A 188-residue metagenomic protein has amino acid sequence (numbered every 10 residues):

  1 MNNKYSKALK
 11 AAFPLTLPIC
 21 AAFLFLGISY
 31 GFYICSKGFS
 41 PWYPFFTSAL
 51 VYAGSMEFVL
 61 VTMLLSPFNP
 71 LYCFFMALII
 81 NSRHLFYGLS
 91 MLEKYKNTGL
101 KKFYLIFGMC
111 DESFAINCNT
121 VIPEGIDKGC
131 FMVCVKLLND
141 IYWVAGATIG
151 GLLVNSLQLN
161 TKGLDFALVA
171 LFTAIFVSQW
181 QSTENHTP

Functional and structural regions predicted by a protein language model:
M1-V51, T62-L71, F75, Q158: Helix-loop-helix hairpins and the membrane-proximal interhelical loops of multi-pass alpha-helical transport proteins
F25, T148, G163-F176: Hydrophobic alpha-helical segments embedded in the membrane of multi-pass proteins
I28-F32, L89, G151, L171 (+1 more regions): Transmembrane alpha-helix boundary and packing residues in multipass membrane permease domains and related
C35-S36, L65, E93-K94, G151 (+2 more regions): Transmembrane helix-loop junction
Y52-M56, I79-F86, A170-V177: Alpha-helical transmembrane segments and their membrane-interface exit regions
F74-D165: Helix-loop-helix junctions within the multi-pass membrane cores of secondary transporters/permeases
S178-P188: Membrane-helix interface "capping/anchor" motifs
